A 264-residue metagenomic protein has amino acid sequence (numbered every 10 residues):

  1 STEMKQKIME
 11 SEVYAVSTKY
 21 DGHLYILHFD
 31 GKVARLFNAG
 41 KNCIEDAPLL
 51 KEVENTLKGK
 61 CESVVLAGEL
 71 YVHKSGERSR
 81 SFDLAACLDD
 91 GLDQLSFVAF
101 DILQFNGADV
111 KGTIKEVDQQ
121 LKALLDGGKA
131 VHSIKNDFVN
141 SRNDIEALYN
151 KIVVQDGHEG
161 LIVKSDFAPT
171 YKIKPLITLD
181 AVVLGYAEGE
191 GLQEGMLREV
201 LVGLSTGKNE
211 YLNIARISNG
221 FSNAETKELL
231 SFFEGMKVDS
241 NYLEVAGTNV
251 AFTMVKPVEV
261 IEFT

Functional and structural regions predicted by a protein language model:
S1-A39, A86-C87, D126-L243, V250-K256 (+1 more regions): Nucleic-acid 5′ end/cap handling module spanning
S11-K129, V260-F263: Covalent nucleotidyltransferase
